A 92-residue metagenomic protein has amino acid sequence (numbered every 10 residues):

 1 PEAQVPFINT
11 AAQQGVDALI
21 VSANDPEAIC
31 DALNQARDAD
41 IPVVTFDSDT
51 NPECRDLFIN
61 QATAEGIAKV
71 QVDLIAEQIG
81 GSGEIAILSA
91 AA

Functional and structural regions predicted by a protein language model:
P1-A92: A residue-level marker of the well-folded mature domains of exported/periplasmic proteins
